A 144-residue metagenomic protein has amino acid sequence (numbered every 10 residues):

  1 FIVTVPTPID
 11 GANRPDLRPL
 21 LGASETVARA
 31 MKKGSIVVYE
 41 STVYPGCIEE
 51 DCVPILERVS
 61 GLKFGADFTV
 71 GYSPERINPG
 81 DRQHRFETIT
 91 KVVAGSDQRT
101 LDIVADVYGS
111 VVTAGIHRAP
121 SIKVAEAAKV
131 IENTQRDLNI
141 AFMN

Functional and structural regions predicted by a protein language model:
I2-N144: Structural/interface elements that position substrates and couple domains in central-metabolism enzymes
